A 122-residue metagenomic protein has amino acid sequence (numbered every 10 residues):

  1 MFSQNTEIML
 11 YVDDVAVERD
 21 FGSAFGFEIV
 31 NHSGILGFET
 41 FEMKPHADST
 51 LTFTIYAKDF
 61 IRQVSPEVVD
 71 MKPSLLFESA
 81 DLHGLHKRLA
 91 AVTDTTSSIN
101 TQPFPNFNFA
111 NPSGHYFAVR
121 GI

Functional and structural regions predicted by a protein language model:
F2, M9-T50: Core segments of cupin and vicinal oxygen chelate
N5-E7, V68-S74: Eukaryotic phosphotyrosine signaling hubs
D14-V15, S79-L82: Helix N-cap motif at beta-to-alpha junctions
F21, H83-R88: Short amphipathic alpha-helices within nucleic acid-binding modules
V30-V69, Y116-I122: Conserved short beta-strand elements that form part of the metal-binding/catalytic scaffold of enzyme active sites
H32-G34, E42-M43, H86-I122: Vicinal oxygen chelate
